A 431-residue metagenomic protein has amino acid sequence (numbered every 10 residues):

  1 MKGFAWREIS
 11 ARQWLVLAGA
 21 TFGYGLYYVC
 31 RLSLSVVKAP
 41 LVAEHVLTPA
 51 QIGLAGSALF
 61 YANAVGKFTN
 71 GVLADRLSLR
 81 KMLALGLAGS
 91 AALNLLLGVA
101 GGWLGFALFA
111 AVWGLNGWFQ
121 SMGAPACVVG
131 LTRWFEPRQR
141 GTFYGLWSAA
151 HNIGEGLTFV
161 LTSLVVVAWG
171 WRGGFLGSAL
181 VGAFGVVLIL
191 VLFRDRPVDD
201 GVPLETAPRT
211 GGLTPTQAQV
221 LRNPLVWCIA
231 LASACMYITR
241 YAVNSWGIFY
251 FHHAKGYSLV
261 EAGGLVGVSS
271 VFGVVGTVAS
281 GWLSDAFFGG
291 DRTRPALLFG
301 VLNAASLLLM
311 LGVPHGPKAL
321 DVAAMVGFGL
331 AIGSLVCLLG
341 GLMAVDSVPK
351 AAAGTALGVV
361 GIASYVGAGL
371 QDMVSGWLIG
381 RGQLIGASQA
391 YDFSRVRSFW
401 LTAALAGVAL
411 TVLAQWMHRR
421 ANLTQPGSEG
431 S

Functional and structural regions predicted by a protein language model:
K2-S10, P197-I229: Juxtamembrane intracellular "pre-TM" segments in multi-pass secondary transporters
L34-K38, N223-V278, V336, G341 (+1 more regions): Extracytoplasmic gate region of multi-pass secondary transporters
R76-L87, A286-G300: Cytoplasmic membrane-interface "Motif A"-like loop-to-helix N-cap segments of 12-TM Major Facilitator Superfamily
A88-W103, V301-H315: C-terminal ends and interior cores of transmembrane alpha-helices in multi-pass membrane transporters/permeases
L93, F106-M122, K318-L338: Hydrophobic core of transmembrane alpha-helices in multi-pass small-molecule transporters, especially MFS/SLC-type
V112-I153: Cytoplasmic helix-loop-helix junction between adjacent transmembrane helices in 12-TM secondary transporters
W147-P197: Helix-loop-helix hairpin linking two adjacent transmembrane segments in secondary transporters
G290-L339: C-terminal transmembrane helical hairpin of 12-TM major facilitator-type secondary transporters
